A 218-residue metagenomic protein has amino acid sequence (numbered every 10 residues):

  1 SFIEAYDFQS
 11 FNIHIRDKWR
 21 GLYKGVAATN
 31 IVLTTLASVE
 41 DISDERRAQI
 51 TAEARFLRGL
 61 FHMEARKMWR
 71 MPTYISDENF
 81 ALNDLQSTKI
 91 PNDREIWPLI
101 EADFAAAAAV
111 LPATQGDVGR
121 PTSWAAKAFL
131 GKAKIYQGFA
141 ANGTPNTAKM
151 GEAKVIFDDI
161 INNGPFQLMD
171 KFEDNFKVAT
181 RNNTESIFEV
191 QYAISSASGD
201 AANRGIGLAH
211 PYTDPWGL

Functional and structural regions predicted by a protein language model:
S1, K67-Y74, A125-A126: Short N-terminal helix-initiation segments at or just after the protein's N-terminus
S1, W97, E101, A105-A106 (+1 more regions): An aromatic- and glycine-enriched ligand-binding surface/loop that stacks and positions planar moieties
F2-W69, L85-P98, F104-V118: Conserved, well-structured interaction surfaces
S10, E78-F80, Q137: Short, histidine-centered active-site or binding-site loop motifs used for metal coordination, general acid-base
I42, Y74-D77, L168-K171: Short, hydrophobic secondary-structure boundary micro-motifs
R66-M68, T73, Q115, Y136-P145: Short coil/turn linking the two alpha-helices of tandem helical-hairpin repeats
I75-L82, F129: Short, conserved phosphate-binding/catalytic loop or strand-edge motifs used in phosphoryl-/nucleotidyl-transfer
E78, Q115, Y192-I194: Short, flexible loop/turn elements at secondary-structure junctions
